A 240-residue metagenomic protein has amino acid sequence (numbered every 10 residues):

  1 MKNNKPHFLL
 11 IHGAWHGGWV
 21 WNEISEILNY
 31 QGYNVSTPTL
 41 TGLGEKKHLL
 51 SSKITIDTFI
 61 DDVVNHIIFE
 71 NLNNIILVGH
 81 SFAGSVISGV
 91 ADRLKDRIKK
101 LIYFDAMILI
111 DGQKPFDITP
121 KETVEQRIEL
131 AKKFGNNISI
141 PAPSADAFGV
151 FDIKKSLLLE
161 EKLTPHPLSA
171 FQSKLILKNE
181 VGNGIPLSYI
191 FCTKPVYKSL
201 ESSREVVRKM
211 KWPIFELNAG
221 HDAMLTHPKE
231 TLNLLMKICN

Functional and structural regions predicted by a protein language model:
N4-K47: Conserved HGGG/HGGXW glycine-rich cap/lid loop of the alpha/beta-hydrolase fold
N34, L40-I76, D92-R93, F116-P120: Active-site loop/oxyanion-hole signature of alpha/beta-hydrolase fold enzymes
L40-L43, A106, A219: Active-site loop/turn elements of alpha/beta-hydrolase fold enzymes, especially the short glycine-/histidine-rich
S52, D92-I98, I102-S139, A170-F171 (+3 more regions): Flexible "cap/lid" loop of the alpha/beta hydrolase fold
V78-A83, I87: Gly/Ala-rich beta-loop-alpha elbow adjacent to hydrolase catalytic centers
E161-E180, T193, K198: Active-site nucleophile elbow and catalytic-triad environment of alpha/beta-hydrolase enzymes
C192-L225, E230, I238: Conserved loop-alpha-helix segment in the C-terminal half of the alpha/beta-hydrolase fold that carries the catalytic
